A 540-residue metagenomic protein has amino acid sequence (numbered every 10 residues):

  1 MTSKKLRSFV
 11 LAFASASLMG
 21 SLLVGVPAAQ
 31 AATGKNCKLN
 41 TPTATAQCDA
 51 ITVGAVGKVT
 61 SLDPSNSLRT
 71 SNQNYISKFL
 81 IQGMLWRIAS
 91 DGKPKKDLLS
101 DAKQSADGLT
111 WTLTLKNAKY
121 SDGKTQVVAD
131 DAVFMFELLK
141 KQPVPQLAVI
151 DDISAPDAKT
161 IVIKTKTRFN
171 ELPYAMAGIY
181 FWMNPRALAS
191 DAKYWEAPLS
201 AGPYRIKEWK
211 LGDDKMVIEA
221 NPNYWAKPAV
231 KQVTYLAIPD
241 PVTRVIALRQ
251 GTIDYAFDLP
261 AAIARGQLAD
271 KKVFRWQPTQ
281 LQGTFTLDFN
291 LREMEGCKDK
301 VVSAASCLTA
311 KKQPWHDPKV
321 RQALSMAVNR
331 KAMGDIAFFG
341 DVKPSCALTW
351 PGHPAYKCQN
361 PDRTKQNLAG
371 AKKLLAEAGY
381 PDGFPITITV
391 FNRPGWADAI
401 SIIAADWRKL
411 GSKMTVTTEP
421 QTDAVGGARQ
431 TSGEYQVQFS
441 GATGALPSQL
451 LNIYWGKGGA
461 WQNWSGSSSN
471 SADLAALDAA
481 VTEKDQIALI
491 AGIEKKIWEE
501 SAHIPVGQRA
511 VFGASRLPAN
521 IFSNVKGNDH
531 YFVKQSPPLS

Functional and structural regions predicted by a protein language model:
P42-A44, Q313-Q322, M326, K413-G426 (+2 more regions): Extracytoplasmic/peripheral linker and loop segments enriched in polar/acidic and small residues with frequent Thr/Pro
A44-A46, K103-A106, T110, P145-A187 (+1 more regions): Surface-exposed binding/hinge segments that line and control ligand-binding clefts or catalytic entry sites
T52, V128-M135, A158-K164, G202-P203 (+5 more regions): Alpha-helical secondary-structure segments
T52-A106, T114, L199-S200: N-terminal lobe/hinge region of extracytoplasmic solute-binding protein
A177-P228, Q232-T234, K373: Gly/Pro-rich hinge or "lid" segments in bacterial periplasmic/extracellular proteins
N221-G266, T422: Ligand-site clamp/hinge motif
M326-V328, F339-E377, P394-D398: Structural transition elements
S515-S540: Long beta-strand-rich cores associated with HINT superfamily self-processing modules
